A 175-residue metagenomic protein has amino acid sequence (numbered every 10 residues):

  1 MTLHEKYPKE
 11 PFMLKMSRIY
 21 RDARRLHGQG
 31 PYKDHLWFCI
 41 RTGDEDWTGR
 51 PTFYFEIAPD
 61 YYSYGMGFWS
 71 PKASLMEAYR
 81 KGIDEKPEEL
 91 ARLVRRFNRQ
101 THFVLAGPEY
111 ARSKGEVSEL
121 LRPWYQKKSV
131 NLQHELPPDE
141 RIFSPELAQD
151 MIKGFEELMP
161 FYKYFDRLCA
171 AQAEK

Functional and structural regions predicted by a protein language model:
M1-K175: Charge-dense, helix-prone N-terminal extensions
